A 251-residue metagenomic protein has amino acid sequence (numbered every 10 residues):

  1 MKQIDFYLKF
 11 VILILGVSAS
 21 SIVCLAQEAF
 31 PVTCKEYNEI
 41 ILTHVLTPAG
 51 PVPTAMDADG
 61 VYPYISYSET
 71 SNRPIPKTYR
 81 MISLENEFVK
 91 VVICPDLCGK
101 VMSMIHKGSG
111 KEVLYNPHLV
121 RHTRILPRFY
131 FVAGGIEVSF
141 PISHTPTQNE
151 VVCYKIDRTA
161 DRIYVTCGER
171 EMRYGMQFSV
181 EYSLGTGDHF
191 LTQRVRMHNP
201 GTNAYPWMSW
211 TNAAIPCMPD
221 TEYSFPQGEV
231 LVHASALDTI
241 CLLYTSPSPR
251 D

Functional and structural regions predicted by a protein language model:
M1-K9: Positively charged n-region of N-terminal signal peptides that target proteins for export
K9-S21: Bacterial N-terminal signal peptides
C24-A26: Boundary at the C-terminal end of the N-terminal hydrophobic targeting segment
F30-V61, Y79-E150: Acidic-aromatic substrate-binding/catalytic surfaces of carbohydrate-active enzymes
P51-P76, M81-E85, V132-D188: Extended, loop-rich substrate-binding clefts of extracytoplasmic carbohydrate-active enzymes
S71, E85, V91-S109, C167-M218: Acidic, contiguous internal or C-terminal segments within carbohydrate-active enzymes that form a structured patch used
Y244-D251: Conserved small/polar residues in nucleotide/adenosyl-binding loops
